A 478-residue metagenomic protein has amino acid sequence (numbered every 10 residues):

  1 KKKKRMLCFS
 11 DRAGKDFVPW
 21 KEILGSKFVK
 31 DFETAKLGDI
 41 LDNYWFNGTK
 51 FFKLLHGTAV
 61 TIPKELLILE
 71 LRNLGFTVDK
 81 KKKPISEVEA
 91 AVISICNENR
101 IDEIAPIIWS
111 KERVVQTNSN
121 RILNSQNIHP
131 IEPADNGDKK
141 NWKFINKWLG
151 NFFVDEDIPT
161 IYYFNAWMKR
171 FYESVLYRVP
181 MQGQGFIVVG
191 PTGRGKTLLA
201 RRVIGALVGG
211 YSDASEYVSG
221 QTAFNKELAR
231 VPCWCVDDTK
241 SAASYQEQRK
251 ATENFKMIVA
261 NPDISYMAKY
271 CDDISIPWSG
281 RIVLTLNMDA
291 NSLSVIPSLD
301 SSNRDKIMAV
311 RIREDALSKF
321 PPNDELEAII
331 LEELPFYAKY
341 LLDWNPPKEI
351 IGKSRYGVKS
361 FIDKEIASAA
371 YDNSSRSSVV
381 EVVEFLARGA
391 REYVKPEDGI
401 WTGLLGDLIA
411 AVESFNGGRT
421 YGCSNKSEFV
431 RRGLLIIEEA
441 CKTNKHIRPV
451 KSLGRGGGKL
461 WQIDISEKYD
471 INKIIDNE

Functional and structural regions predicted by a protein language model:
K1-P159, L176, K226-E227, A290-L293 (+6 more regions): N-terminal nucleic-acid engagement/recognition segments and initiation subdomains in replication, restriction
K111-V114, S174-R178, Y217-N225, M267-D273 (+1 more regions): Catalytic micro-motifs at enzyme active sites that drive phosphoryl/nucleotidyl and oxygen chemistry
Q116-T239, M308-A309, L341, L408: P-loop NTPase catalytic core of nucleic-acid-dependent motor ATPases
T192, E253, E349-E478: DNA transaction DNA-binding modules
L199-V203, K250-I258, S302-K306, F336-Y340: Alpha-helical scaffold elements adjacent to nucleotide-binding pockets in ATP/GTP-utilizing enzyme cores
N225-S275: Conserved nucleotide-sensing/catalytic segment adjacent to the nucleotide-binding pocket in NTP-handling enzymes
S275-R281, D289, S294-N373: Phosphate-sensing "switch" segment of ASCE/P-loop ATPases
T285: Conserved D-loop beta-strand region of ABC ATPase nucleotide-binding domains
